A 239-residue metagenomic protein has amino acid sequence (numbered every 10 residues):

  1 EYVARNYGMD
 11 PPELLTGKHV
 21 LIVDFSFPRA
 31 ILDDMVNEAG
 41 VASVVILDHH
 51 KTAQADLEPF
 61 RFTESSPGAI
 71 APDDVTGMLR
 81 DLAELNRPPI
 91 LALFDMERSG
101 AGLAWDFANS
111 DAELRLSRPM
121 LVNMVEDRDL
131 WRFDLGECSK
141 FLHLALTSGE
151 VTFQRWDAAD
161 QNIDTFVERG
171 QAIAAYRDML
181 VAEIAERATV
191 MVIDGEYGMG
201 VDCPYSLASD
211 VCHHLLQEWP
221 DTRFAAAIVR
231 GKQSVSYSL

Functional and structural regions predicted by a protein language model:
E1-H143, M191-L239: Replace "Mg2+/Mn2+-dependent" with "divalent metal-dependent
L130-S209: Glycine-rich, Lys/Arg-enriched anion-binding loops that position phosphate/diphosphate groups for phosphoryl
